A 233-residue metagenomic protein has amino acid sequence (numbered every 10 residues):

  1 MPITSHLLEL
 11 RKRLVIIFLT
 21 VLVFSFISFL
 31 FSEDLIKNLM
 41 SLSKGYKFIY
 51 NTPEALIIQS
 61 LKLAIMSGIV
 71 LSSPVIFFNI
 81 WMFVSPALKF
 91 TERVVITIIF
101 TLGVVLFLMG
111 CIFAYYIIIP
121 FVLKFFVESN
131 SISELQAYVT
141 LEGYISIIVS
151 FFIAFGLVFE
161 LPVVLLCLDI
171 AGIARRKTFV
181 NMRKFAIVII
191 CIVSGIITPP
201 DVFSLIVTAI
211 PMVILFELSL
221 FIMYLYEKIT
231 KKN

Functional and structural regions predicted by a protein language model:
M1-N233: Membrane topogenic/interface segments and analogous intrinsically disordered interaction regions
